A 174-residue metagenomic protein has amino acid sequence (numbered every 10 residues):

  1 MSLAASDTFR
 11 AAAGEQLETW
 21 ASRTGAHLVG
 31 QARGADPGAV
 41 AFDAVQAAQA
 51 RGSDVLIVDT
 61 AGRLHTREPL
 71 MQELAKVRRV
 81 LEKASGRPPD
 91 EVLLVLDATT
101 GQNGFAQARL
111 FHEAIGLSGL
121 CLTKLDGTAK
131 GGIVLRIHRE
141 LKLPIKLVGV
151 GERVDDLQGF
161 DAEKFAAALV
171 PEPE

Functional and structural regions predicted by a protein language model:
M1-E174: P-loop/Walker A NTP-binding module and the surrounding RecA-like catalytic core of P-loop NTPases
